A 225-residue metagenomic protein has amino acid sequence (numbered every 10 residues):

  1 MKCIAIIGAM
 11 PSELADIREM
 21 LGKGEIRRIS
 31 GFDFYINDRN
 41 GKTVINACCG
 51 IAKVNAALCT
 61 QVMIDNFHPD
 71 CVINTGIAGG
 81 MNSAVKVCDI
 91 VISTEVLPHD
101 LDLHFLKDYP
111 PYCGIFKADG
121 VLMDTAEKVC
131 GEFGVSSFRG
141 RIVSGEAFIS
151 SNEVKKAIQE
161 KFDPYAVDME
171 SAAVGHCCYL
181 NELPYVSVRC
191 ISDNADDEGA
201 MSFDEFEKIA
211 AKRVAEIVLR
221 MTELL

Functional and structural regions predicted by a protein language model:
M1-F67: N-terminal short beta-loop-beta anion/metal-coordinating cradle
M20, V121-G134, K161, C177 (+1 more regions): Generic non-transmembrane alpha-helical segments
V62-N66, G80, A84-V85, H176-P184: Alpha-helix C-terminal capping segments
H68-I73: Proline-aspartate-enriched helix->loop->beta-strand connector
G80-F162: Mid-sequence, gly/pro-rich, charge-dense loop/helix-turn segments that line enzyme active sites
F148-A195, A200: A C-terminal functional module that forms or caps the active site or interfaces directly with catalytic machinery
A195-L225: His/Asp/Glu-rich mid-to-C-terminal helical/loop segments that flank catalytic regions of hydrolases
